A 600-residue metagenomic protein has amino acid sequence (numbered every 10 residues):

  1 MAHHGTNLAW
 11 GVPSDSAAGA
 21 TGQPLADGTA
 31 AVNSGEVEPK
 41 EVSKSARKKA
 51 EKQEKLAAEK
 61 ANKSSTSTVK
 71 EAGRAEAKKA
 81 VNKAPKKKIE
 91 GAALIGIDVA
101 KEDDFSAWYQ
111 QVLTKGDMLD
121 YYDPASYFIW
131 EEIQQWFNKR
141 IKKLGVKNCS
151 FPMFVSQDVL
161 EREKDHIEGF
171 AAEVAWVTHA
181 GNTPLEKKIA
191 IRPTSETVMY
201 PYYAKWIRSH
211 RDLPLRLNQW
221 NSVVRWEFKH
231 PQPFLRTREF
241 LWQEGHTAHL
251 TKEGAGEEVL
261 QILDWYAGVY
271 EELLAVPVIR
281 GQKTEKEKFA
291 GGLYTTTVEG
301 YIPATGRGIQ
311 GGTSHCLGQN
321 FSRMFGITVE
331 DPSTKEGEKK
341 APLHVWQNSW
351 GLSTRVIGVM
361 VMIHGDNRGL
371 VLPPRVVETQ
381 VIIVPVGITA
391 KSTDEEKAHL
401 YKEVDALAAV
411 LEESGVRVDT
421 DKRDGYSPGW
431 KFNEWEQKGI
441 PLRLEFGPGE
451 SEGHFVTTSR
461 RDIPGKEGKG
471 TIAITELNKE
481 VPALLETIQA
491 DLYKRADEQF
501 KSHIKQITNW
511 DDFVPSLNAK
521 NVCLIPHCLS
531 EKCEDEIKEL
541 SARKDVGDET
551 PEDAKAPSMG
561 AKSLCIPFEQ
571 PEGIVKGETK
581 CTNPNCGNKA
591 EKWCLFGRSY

Functional and structural regions predicted by a protein language model:
A2-Y600: NTP/phosphate- and nucleic-acid-binding module
